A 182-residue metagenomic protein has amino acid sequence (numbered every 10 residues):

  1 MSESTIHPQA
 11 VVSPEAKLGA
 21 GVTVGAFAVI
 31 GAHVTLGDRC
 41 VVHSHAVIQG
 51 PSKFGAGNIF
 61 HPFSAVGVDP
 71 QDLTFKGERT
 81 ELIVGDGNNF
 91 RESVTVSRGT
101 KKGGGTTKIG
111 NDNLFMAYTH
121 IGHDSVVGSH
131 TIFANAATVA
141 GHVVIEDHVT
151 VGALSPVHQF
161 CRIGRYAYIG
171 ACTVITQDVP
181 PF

Functional and structural regions predicted by a protein language model:
M1-E3: Basic/polar N-terminal segments that are highly enriched at the extreme N-terminus, encompassing both cleavable
T5-P181: Structural signal for interior beta-strand "rungs" in well-ordered beta-sheet cores of soluble enzyme domains
